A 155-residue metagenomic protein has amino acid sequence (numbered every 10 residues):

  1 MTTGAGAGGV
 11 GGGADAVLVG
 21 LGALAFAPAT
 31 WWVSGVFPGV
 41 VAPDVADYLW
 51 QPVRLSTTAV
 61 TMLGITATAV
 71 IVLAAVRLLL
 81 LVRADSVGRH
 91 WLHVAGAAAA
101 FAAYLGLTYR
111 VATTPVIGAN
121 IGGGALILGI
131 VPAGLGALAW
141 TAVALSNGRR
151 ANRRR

Functional and structural regions predicted by a protein language model:
T2-A16, V72-G96, L107-G118, L135-R155: Cytoplasmic membrane-interface segments at the C-terminal ends of transmembrane helices
A14-G35: N-terminal signal-anchor transmembrane alpha helix
L21-G22, L81, I130: Alpha-helical interaction segments
A25, T66-A67, A95-L107, I130-L138: Hydrophobic, lipid-facing residues on alpha-helical transmembrane segments of integral membrane proteins
A27-P28, A46, V87, G136: Acidic, low-complexity intrinsically disordered regions
T30-I65, G106-P132: Membrane interfacial helix motifs at helix-loop boundaries and amphipathic/re-entrant anchors
T57-L78, A98: Core segments of alpha-helical transmembrane spans in multipass integral membrane proteins
